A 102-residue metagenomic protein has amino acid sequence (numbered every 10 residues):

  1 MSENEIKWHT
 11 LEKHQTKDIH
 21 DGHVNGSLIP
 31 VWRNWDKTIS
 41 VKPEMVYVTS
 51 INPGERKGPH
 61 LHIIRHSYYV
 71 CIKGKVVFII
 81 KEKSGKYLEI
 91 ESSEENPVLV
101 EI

Functional and structural regions predicted by a protein language model:
M1-V98: Non-catalytic, conserved peripheral segments adjacent to functional cores
V100-I102: Short, intrinsically disordered, charge-balanced linker/junction segments flanking boundaries in proteins
